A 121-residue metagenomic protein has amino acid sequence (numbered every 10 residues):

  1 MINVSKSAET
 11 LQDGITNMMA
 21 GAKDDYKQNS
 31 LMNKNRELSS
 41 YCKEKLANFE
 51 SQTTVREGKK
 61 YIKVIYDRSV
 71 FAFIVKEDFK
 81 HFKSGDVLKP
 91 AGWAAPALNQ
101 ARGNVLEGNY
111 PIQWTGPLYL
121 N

Functional and structural regions predicted by a protein language model:
M1-V55: Negatively charged, low-complexity tracts enriched in Asp/Glu with abundant Ser/Thr
I2, I15, I62-I65, I74 (+1 more regions): Weak global preference for isoleucine
K43-S84: Amphipathic, interaction-prone secondary-structure segments
K45-L46, I112-N121: A cross-kingdom feature marking charged/low-complexity
K83-I112: A short, surface-exposed interaction/processing loop segment used at functional sites
